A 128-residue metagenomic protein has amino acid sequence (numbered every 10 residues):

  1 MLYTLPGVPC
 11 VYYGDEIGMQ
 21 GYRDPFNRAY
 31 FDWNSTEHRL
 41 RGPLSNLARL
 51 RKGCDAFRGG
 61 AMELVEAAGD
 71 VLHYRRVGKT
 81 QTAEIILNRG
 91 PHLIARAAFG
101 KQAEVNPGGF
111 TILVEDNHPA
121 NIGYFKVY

Functional and structural regions predicted by a protein language model:
Y3-Y128: Carbohydrate-interacting/catalytic domains
